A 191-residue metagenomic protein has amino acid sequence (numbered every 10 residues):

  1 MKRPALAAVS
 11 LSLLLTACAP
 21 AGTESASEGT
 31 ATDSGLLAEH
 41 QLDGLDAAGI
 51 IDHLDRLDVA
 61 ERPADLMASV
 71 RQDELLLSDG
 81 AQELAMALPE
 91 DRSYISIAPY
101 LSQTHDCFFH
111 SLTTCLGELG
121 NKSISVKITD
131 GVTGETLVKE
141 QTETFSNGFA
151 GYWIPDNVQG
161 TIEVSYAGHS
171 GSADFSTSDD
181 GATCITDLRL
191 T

Functional and structural regions predicted by a protein language model:
L14-A17: C-terminal motif of bacterial Sec signal peptides marking the signal peptidase cleavage site
A19-G22: Bacterial signal peptide processing site
E24-M86: Extracytoplasmic low-complexity, Pro/Thr/Ser/Ala/Gly-rich segments that lie immediately after a secretion/anchoring
L84-L88, S93-Y100, D180-T191: Extracellular beta-sheet/turn segments enriched in Thr/Pro/Gly and aliphatic residues
T104-K127: Short, ordered, surface-exposed loop/turn motifs in non-cytosolic proteins
T133-N147: Short, acidic Ser/Thr/Gly-rich low-complexity loop/linker segments typical of extracellular and cell-surface proteins
T144-Y152, I162: Glycine-centered loop-to-beta-strand initiation motif
V158-A167: A short, solvent-exposed beta-strand micro-motif common in secreted/extracellular proteins
